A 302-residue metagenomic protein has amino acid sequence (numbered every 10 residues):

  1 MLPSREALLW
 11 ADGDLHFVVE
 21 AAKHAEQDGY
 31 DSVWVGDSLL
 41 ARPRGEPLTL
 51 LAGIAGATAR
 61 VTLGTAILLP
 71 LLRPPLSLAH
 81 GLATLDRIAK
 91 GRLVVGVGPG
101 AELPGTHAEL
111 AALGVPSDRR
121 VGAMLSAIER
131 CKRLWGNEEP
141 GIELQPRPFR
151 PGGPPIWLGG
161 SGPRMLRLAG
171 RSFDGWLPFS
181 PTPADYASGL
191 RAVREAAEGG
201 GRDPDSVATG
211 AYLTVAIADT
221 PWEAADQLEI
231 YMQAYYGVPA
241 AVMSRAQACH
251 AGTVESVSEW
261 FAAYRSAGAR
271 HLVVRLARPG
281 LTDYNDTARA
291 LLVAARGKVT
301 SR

Functional and structural regions predicted by a protein language model:
M1-A57, T62, P154, A277: N-terminal beta1-alpha1-beta2 module of alpha/beta enzyme domains
M1-D12, L71-E139, T182-D185, R191: Flexible, glycine-rich active-site loops centered on histidine and acidic residues that chelate a metal or position
M1-L9, V33-V35, T62-A66, L93-V97 (+4 more regions): Hydrophobic faces of well-ordered beta-strands that scaffold small-molecule active sites in alpha/beta enzyme cores
M1-W10, E102-H107, G136-P154, V215 (+1 more regions): N-terminal small/glycine-rich loop or linker at the start of catalytic domains across soluble metabolic enzymes
D12-A25, L78-G81, L158-L168, Q227-L228 (+1 more regions): Short, acidic/polar
A25, G29, I54, L85 (+8 more regions): Conserved, mostly hydrophobic/aromatic
Y30-S32, T58-L63, I88-V94, G136 (+4 more regions): Short, well-ordered coil/turn segments that N-cap beta-strands
G45-T65, A123-R130, T287-R302: Alpha-helix-loop-beta-strand connector modules within alpha/beta enzyme cores
